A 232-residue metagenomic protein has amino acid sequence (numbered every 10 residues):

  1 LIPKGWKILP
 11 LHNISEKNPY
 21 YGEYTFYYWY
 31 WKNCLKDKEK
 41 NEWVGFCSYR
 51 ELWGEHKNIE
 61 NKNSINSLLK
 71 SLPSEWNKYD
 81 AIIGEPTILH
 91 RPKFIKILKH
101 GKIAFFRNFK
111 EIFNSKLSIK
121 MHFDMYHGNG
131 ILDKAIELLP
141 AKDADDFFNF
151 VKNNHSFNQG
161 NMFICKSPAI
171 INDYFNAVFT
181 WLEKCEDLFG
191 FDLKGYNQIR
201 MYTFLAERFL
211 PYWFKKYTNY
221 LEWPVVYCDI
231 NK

Functional and structural regions predicted by a protein language model:
L1-K232: ER/Golgi luminal nucleotide-sugar-dependent glycosyltransferases, focusing on the catalytic module
